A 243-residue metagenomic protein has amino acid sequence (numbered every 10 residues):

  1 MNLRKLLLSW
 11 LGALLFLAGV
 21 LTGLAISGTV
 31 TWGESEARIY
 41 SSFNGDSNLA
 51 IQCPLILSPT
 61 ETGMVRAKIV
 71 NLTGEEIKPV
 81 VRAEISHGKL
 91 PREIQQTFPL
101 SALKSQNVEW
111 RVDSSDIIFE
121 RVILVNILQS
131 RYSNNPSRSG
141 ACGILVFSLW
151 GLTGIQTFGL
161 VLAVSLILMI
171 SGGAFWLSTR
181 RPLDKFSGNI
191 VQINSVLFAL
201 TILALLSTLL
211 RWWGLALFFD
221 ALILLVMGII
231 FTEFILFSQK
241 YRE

Functional and structural regions predicted by a protein language model:
M1-R38: Hydrophobic secretory-pathway targeting helix
A25-E36, D116-G154, G172-P182: Terminal connector regions
S35-T60: N-terminal edge beta-strand
P59-R66, F119-L124: Short, solvent-exposed loop/turn segments enriched in Ser/Thr/Gly
L72-L90, L128: Short acidic, flexible loop segments centered on an aromatic residue
K89-E120: Intrinsically disordered, low-complexity Pro/Gly/Ser/Thr-rich segments with frequent PxxP/GP/PP motifs and embedded
L152-M169: N-terminal membrane-entry
I170-E243: Alpha-helical transmembrane segments forming the membrane-embedded cores of inner-membrane proteins across
